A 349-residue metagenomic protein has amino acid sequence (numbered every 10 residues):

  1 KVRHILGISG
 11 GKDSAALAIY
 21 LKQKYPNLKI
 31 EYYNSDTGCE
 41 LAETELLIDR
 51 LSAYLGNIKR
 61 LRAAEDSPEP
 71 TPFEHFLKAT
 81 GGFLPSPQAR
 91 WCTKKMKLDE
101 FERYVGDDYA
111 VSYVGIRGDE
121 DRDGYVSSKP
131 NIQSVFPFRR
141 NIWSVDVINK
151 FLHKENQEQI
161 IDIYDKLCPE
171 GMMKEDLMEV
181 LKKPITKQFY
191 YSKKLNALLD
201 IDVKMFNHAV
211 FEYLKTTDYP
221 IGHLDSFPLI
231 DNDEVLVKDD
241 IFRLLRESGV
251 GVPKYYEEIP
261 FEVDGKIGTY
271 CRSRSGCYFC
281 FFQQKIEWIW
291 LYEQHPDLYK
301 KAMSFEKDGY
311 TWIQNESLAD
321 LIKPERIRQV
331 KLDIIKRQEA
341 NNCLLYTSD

Functional and structural regions predicted by a protein language model:
K1-S348: Nucleotide-activated chemistry modules centered on ATP-dependent adenylation/adenylyltransferase
